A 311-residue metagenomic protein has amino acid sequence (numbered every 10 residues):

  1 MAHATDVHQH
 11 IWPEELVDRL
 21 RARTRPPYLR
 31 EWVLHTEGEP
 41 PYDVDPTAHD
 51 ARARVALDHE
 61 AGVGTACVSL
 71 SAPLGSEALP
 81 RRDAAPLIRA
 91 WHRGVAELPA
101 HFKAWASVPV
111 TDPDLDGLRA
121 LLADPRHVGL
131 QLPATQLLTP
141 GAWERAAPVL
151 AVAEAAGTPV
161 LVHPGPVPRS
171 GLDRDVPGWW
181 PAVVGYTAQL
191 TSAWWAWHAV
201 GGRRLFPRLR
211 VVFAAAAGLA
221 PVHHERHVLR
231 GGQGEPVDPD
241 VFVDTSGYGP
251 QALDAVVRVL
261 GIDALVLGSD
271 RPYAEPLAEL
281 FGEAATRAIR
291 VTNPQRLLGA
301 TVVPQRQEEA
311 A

Functional and structural regions predicted by a protein language model:
M1-T5, Q9-Q136, E144: Mid-domain alpha/beta scaffold segments of enzyme catalytic cores
A2-V7, P13-T65, R93, L209 (+3 more regions): Mid-to-C-terminal alpha-helical segments outside catalytic/metal-binding sites
D6, C67-S69, S107, F213-A215 (+3 more regions): Short beta-strand segments
H8, D58, V95, L130 (+5 more regions): Divalent metal-coordination and catalytic microenvironments
E15-L20, L79, G117-L118, L172-D175 (+3 more regions): Short aromatic-enriched loop/helix-cap "lid" or pocket-rim segments at secondary-structure transitions that line
V44, R81-I88, V184, A188 (+2 more regions): Flexible, glycine- and charge-enriched loops at secondary-structure boundaries
V110-T111, P164-R169, P272-Y273: Short glycine-enriched loops at secondary-structure junctions
D124-L260, A264-V266, E309: Catalytic pocket-lining loop regions of alpha/beta-barrel enzymes, especially the amidohydrolase/enolase/GH5 lineages
